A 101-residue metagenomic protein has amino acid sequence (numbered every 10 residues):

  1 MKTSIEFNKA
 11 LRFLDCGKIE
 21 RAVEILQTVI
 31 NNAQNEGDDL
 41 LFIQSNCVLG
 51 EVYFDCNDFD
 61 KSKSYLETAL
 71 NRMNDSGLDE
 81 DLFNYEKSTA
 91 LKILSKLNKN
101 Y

Functional and structural regions predicted by a protein language model:
S4-I5, Q44, L82-T89: Residue register of alpha-helical TPR repeats
T28-N32, T68-L78: Amphipathic alpha-helical segments of tetratricopeptide repeats
G37, G77-L78, L82: Structural signature of alpha-solenoid helical repeat scaffolds
